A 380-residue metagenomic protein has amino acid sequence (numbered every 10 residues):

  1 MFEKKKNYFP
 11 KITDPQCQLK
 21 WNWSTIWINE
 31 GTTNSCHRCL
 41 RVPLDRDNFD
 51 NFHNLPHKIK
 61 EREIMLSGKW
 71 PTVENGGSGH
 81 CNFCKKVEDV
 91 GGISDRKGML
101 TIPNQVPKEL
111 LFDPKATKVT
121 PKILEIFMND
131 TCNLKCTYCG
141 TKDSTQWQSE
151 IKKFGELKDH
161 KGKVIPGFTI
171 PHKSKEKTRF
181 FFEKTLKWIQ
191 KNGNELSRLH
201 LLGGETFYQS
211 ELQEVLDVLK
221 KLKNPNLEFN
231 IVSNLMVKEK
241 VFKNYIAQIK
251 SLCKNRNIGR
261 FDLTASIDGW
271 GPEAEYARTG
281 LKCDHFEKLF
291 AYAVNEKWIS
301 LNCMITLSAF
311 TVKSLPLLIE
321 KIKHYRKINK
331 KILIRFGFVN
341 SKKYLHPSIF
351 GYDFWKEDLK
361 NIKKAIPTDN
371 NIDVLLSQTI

Functional and structural regions predicted by a protein language model:
M1-K173, N192-G193, Q378-I380: N-terminal pre-core extensions flanking Radical SAM catalytic domains
M1-N34, C39-D50, M99, Q148-I151 (+3 more regions): Radical SAM enzyme [4Fe-4S]-AdoMet core and its adjacent flexible, acidic and glycine-rich loops/tails across
N75, G79, K122, D130 (+6 more regions): A structural signal for well-ordered alpha-helical segments within the folded catalytic domains of diverse enzymes
V119-T131, G140-F180, N194-S210, L222-Y245 (+3 more regions): Core AdoMet radical
K177-I189: Alpha-helix-centered segments that form part of catalytic cores
W188, E211-V218, N244-Q248, Y276 (+1 more regions): A short acidic, amphipathic alpha-helical/loop segment
V218-K223, E296: Short, acidic, metal-binding catalytic loop of nucleotide-sugar glycosyltransferases
